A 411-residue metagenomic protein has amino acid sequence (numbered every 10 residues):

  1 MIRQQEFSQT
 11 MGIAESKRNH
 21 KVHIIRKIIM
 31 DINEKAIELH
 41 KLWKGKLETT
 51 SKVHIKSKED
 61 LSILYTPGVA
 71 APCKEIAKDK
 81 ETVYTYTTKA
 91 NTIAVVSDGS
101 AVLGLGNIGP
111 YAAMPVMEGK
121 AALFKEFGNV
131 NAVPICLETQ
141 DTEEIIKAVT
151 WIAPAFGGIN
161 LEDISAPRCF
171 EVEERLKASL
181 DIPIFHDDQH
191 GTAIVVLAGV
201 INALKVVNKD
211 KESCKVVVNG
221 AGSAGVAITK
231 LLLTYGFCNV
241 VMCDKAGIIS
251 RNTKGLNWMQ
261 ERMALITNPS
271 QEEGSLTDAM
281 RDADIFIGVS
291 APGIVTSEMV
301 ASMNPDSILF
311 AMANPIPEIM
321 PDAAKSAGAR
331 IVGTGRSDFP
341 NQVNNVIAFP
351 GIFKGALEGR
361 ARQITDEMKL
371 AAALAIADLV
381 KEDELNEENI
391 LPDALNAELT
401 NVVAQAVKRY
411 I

Functional and structural regions predicted by a protein language model:
Q4-Q5, Q9, H20-H23: Low-complexity, intrinsically disordered or signal/transmembrane-proximal segments
G12, I29-I184, Y410: N-terminal ligand-binding/catalytic initiation module
E15-I29: Short, Lys/Arg-enriched N-terminal segments with co-localized hydrophobic residues within the first ~10-30 amino acids
L103, P110-G128, H186, I194-I287 (+1 more regions): Glycine-rich phosphate/diphosphate-binding loop of Rossmann-like nucleotide-binding domains
P134, N160-D163, I184-D187, V218 (+4 more regions): General beta-strand structural signal in soluble alpha/beta enzymes
D187-D188, A311-I411: Adenosine-phosphate binding glycine-rich loop
E261-I331, R336-D338: Rossmann-like adenosine-cofactor binding region
